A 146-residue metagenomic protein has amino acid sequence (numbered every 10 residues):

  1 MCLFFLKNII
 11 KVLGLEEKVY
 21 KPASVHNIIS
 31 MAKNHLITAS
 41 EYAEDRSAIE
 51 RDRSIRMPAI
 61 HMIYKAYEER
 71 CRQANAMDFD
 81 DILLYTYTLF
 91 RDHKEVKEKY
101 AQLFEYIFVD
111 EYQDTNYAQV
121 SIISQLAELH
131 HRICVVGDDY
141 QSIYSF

Functional and structural regions predicted by a protein language model:
M1-D81, F104: ATP-hydrolysis module of ASCE/P-loop NTPase motor domains, specifically the Walker B Asp-Glu catalytic pair
R51-F146: Conserved helicase NTPase motor core
